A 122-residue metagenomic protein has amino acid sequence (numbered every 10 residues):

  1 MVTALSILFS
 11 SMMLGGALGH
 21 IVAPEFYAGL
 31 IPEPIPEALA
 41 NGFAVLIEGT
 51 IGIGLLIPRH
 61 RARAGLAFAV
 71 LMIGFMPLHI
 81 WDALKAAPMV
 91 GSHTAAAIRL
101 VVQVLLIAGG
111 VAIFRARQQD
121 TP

Functional and structural regions predicted by a protein language model:
M1-P122: Membrane-interface extramembranous regions
